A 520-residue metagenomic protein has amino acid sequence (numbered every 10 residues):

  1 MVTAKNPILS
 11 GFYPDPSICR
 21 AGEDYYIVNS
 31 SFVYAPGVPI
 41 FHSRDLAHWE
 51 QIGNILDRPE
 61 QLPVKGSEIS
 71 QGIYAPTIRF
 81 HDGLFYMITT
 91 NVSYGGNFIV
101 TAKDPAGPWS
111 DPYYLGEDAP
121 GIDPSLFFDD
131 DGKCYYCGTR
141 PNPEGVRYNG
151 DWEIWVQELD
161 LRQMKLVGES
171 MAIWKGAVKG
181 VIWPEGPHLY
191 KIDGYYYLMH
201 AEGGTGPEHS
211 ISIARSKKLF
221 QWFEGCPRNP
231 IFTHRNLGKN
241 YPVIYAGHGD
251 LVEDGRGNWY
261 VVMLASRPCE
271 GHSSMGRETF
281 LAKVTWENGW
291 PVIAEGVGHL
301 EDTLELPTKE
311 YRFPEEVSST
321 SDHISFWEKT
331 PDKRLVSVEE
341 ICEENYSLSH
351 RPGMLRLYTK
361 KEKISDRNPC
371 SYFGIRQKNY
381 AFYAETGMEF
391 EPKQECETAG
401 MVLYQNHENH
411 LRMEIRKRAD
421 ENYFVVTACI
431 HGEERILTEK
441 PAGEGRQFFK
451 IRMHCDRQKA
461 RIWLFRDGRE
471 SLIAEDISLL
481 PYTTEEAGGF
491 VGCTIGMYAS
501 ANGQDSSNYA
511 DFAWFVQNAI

Functional and structural regions predicted by a protein language model:
M1-I520: Carbohydrate-active catalytic/glycan-binding domains of CAZyme proteins, especially the secreted or lumenal ectodomains
